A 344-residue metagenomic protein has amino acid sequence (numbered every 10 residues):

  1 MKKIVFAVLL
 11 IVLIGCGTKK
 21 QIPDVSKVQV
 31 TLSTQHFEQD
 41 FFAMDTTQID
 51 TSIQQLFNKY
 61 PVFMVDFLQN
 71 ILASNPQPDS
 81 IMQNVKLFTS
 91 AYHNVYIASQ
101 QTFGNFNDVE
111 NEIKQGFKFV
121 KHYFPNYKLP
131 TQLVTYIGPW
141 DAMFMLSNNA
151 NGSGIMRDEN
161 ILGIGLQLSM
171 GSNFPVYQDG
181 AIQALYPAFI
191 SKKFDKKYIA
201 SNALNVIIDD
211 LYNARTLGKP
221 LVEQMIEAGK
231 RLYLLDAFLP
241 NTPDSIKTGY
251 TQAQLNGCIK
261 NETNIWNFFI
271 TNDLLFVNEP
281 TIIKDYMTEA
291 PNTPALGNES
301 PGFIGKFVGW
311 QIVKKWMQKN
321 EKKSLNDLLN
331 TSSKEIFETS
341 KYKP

Functional and structural regions predicted by a protein language model:
M1-I4: Positively charged n-region of N-terminal signal peptides that target proteins for export
F6-V8: Sec-dependent N-terminal signal peptides
V12-G15: C-terminal motif of bacterial Sec signal peptides marking the signal peptidase cleavage site
G17-V85: N-terminal mature-domain "stem" immediately C-terminal to a signal peptide or N-terminal signal-anchor/transmembrane
F42, P61, K121-P125, L235-P243 (+2 more regions): Sec-exported extracytoplasmic/periplasmic mature domains
M82-L255, N326, T331-S333: Acidic/His-rich structured neighborhood in mature extracellular/periplasmic domains
M225-N292: Acidic/His/Gly-enriched intrinsically disordered linker/tail segments that often contain short helix/coil "MoRF-like"
I270, F276-P344: C-terminal soluble interaction/assembly domains
